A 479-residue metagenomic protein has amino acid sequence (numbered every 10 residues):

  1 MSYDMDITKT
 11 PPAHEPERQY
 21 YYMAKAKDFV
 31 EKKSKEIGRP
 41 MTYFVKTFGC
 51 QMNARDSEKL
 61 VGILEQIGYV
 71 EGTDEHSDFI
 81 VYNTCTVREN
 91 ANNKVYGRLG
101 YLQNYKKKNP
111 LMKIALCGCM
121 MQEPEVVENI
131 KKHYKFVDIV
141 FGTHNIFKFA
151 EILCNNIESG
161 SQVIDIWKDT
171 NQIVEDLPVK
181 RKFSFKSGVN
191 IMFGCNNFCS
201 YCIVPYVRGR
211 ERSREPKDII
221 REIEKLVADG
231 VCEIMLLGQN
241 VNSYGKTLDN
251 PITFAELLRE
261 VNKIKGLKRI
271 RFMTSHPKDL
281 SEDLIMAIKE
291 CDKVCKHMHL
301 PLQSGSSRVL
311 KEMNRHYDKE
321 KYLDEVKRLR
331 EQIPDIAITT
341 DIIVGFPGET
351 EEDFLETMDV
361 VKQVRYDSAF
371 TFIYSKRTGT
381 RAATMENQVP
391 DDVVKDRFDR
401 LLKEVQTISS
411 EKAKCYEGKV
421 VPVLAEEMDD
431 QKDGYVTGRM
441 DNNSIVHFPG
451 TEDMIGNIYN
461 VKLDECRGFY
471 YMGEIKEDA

Functional and structural regions predicted by a protein language model:
M1, T384-A479: Terminal RNA-binding accessory module
S2-Y244, D283, M298, E320-K327 (+5 more regions): Proteins enriched for Cys/Gly/acidic motifs involved in redox and nucleic-acid/cofactor modification
C50, G245-G266, M313-H316, K376-T407: Radical SAM enzyme [4Fe-4S]-AdoMet core and its adjacent flexible, acidic and glycine-rich loops/tails across
K113-L116, E123-E125, A228-E351, K362: Conserved SAM/AdoMet-binding glycine-rich loop
F147, N197, N242, K278 (+3 more regions): Glycine-centered loop/turn positions within well-structured domains that cap or flank conserved ligand/cofactor-binding
K182-F185, C195-N197, V294, S304 (+5 more regions): Short flexible coil/turn linkers enriched for glycine and charged/polar residues that connect secondary-structure
C199, I219, L236, F272 (+7 more regions): Conserved, mostly hydrophobic/aromatic
G238, T274, L302-S304, T340-V344 (+6 more regions): Active-site proximal loops enriched in glycine and acidic residues that flank catalytic Cys/His/Asp and coordinate
